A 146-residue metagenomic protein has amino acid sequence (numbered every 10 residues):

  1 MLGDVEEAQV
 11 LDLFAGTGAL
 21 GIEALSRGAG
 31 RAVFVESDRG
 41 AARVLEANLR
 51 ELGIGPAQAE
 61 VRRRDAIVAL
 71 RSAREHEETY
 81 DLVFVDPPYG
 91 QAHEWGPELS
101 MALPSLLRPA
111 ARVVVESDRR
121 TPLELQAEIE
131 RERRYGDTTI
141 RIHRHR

Functional and structural regions predicted by a protein language model:
M1-R146: Class I S-adenosyl-L-methionine-dependent methyltransferase catalytic core
